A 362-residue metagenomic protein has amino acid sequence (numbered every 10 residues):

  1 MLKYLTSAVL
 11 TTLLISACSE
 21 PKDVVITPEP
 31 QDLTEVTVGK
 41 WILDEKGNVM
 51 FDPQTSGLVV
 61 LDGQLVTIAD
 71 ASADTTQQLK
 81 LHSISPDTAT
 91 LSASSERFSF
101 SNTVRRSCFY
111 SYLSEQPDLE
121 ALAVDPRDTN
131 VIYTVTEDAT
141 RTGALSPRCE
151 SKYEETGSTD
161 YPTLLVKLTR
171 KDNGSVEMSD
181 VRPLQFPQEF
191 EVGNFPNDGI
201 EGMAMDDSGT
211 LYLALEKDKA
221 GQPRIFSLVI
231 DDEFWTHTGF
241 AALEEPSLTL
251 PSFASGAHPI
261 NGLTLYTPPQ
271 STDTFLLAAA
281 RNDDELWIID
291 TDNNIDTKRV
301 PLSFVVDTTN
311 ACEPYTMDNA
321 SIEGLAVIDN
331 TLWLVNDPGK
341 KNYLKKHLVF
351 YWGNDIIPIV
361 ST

Functional and structural regions predicted by a protein language model:
L2-A8: Sec-dependent signal peptide recognition, specifically the positively charged N-region followed immediately by
I15-A17: C-terminal motif of bacterial Sec signal peptides marking the signal peptidase cleavage site
E20-T362: Sequence/structural signature of beta-propeller domains
